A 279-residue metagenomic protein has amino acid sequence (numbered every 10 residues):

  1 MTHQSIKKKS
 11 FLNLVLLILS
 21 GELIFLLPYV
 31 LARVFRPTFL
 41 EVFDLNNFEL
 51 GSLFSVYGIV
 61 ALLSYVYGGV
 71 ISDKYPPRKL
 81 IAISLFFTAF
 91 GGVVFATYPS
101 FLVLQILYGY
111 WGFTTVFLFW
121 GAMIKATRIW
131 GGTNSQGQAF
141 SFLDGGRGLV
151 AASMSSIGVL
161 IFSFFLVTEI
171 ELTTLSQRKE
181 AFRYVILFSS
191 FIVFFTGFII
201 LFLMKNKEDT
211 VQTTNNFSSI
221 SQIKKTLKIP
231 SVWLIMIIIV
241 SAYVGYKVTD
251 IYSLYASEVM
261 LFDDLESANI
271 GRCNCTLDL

Functional and structural regions predicted by a protein language model:
M1-K9, N206-L234: Juxtamembrane intracellular "pre-TM" segments in multi-pass secondary transporters
N13-L45, G68, M154, V248-S253: Extracytoplasmic
A32-R36, A151, S155, P230-C275: Extracytoplasmic gate region of multi-pass secondary transporters
S52-V70, R272-L279: Central cavity-lining transmembrane alpha-helices of secondary-active solute carriers, predominantly the Major
F86-S100: C-terminal ends and interior cores of transmembrane alpha-helices in multi-pass membrane transporters/permeases
Y108-G146: Cytoplasmic helix-loop-helix junction between adjacent transmembrane helices in 12-TM secondary transporters
Q138-L166: Glycine-rich segments within core transmembrane alpha-helices of 12-TM secondary carriers
G158-V167, F188-V211: C-terminal membrane-cytosol helix-exit motif in multi-pass small-molecule transporters
